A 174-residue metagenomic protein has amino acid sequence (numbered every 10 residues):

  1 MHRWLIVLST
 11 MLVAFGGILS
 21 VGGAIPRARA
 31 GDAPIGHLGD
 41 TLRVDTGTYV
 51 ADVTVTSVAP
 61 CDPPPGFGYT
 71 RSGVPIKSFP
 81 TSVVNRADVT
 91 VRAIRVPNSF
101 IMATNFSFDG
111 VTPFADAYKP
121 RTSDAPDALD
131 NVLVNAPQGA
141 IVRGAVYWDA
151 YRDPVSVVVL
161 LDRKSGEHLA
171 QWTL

Functional and structural regions predicted by a protein language model:
M1-M11: N-terminal export and membrane-targeting signals
V7-S9, G16-L174: Conserved functional micro-motifs across diverse proteins
